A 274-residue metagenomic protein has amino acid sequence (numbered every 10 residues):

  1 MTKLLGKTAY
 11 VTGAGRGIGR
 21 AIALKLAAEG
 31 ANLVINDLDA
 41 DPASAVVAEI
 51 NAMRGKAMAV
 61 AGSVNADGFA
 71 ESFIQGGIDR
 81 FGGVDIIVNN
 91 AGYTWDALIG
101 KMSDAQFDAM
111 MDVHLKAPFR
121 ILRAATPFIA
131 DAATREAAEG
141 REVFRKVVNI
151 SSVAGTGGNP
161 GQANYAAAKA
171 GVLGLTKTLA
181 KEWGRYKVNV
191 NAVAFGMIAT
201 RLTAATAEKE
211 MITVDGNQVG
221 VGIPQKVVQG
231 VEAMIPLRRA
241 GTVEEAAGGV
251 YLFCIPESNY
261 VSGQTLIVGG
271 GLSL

Functional and structural regions predicted by a protein language model:
K3-V34: Canonical Rossmann dinucleotide-binding motif of NAD(H)/NADP(H)-dependent dehydrogenases/reductases, specifically
F81, L237-V268, S273: C-terminal substrate-recognition "lid" of short-chain dehydrogenase/reductases
L98-I99, S103-M111, V231: Substrate-binding pocket helix/loop in short-chain dehydrogenase/reductase
L122, A168, T176: Active-site helix of classical SDR
P127, K181-E182, N259: Alpha-helical segment proximal to the catalytic Tyr-Lys
S152: Residue(s) in the substrate-gating loop at a strand-loop-helix junction that position the organic substrate next
G184, N189, V261-G263: Short, small/polar-rich loop/turn modules that mediate ligand/substrate recognition or access, typified
